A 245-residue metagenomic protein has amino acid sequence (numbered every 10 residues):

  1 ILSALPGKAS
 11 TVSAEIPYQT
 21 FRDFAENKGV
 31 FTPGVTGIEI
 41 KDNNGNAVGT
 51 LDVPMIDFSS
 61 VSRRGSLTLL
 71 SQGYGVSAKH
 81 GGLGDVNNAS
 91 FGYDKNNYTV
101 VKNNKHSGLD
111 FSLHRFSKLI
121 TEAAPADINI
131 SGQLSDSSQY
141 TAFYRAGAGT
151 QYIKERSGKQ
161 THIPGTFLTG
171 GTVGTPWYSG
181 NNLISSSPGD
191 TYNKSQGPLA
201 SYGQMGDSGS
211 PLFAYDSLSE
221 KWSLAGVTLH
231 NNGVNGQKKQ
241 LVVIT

Functional and structural regions predicted by a protein language model:
I1-S3: Sec-dependent N-terminal signal peptides
L5-A47, D57, R63-G82, F167-G197 (+1 more regions): C-terminal subregion of chymotrypsin/trypsin-like serine protease catalytic domains
V30, A78, G84-N87, A123 (+1 more regions): Short, solvent-exposed loop/turn elements at domain surfaces
S59-G65, G92-N96, A126-N129: Short strand-coil-strand connectors
S59-V61, V101-K102, S112-F116: Cell wall/extracellular polymer interaction/catalysis modules
S71-Q72, V76-L109: Catalytic-histidine neighborhood of serine endopeptidases, predominantly the chymotrypsin-like S1/PA family
L83-N96, Q139-A148, A214: Short conserved beta-strand and strand-loop elements enriched in small hydrophobics with frequent Asp/Gly
G108-G206, T228-G233: Chymotrypsin/trypsin-fold serine protease catalytic domain
